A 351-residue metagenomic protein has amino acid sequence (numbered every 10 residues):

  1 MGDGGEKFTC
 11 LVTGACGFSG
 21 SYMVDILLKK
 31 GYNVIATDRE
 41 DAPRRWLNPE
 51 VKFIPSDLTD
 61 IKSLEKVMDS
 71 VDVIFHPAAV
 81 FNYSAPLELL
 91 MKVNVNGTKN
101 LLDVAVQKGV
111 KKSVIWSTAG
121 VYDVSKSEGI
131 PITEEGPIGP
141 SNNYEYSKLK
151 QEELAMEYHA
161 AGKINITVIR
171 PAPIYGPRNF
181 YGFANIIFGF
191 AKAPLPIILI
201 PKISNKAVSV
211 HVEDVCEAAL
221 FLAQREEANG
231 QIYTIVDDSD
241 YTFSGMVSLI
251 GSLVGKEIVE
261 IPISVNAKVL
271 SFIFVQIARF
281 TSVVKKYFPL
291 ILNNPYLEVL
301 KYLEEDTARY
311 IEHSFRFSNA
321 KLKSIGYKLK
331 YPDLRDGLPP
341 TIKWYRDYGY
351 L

Functional and structural regions predicted by a protein language model:
G2-D3, D306-A308, E312-S324, K328 (+1 more regions): Amphipathic terminal alpha-helices
C10-K30: N-terminal Rossmann NAD(P)H-binding glycine-rich loop of SDR-like oxidoreductase domains
P55-V93, V104, V121: NAD(P)H-binding glycine-rich loop region in Rossmannoid oxidoreductase-like domains and their noncatalytic homologs
T59, L89-N100, Y146-S147, V210: Glycine-rich NAD(P)-binding loop of the Rossmann-fold in SDR/ketoreductase-type enzymes
N100-Y144: Conserved Rossmann-fold NAD(P)-dependent oxidoreductase catalytic core, especially the SDR/UDP-sugar
S141-T167: Active-site Tyr-X1-5-Lys
H159-A207, V212, F221, I250-G251: NAD(P)-dependent short-chain dehydrogenase/reductase
F221-E305, S318: Mid/C-terminal beta-alpha module of Rossmann-like enzyme folds, strongest in SDR-family dehydrogenases/epimerases
